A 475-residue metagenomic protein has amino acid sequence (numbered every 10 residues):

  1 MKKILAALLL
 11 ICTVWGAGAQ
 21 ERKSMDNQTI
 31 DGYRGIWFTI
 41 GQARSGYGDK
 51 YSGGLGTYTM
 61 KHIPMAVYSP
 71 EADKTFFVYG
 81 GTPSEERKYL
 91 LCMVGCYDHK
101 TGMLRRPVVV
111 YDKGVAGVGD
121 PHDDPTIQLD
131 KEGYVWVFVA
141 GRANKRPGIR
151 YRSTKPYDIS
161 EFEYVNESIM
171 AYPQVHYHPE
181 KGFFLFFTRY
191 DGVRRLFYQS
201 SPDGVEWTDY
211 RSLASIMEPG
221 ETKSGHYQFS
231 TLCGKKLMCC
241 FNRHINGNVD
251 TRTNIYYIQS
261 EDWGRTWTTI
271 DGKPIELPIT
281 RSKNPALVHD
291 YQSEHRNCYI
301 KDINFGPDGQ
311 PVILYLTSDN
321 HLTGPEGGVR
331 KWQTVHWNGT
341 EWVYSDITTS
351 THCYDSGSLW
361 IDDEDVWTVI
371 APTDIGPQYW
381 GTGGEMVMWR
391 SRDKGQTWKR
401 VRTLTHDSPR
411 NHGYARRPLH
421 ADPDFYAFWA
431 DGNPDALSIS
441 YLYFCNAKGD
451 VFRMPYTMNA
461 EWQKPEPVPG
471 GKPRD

Functional and structural regions predicted by a protein language model:
K2-A7: Sec-dependent signal peptide recognition, specifically the positively charged N-region followed immediately by
L8-L9, A66: Short stretches within intrinsically disordered, low-complexity N-terminal or propeptide regions
L9-A17: Hydrophobic h-region of N-terminal signal peptides that target proteins for export in Gram-negative bacteria
E21-D475: Extracellular, repeat-based ectodomains that mediate carbohydrate processing or recognition
